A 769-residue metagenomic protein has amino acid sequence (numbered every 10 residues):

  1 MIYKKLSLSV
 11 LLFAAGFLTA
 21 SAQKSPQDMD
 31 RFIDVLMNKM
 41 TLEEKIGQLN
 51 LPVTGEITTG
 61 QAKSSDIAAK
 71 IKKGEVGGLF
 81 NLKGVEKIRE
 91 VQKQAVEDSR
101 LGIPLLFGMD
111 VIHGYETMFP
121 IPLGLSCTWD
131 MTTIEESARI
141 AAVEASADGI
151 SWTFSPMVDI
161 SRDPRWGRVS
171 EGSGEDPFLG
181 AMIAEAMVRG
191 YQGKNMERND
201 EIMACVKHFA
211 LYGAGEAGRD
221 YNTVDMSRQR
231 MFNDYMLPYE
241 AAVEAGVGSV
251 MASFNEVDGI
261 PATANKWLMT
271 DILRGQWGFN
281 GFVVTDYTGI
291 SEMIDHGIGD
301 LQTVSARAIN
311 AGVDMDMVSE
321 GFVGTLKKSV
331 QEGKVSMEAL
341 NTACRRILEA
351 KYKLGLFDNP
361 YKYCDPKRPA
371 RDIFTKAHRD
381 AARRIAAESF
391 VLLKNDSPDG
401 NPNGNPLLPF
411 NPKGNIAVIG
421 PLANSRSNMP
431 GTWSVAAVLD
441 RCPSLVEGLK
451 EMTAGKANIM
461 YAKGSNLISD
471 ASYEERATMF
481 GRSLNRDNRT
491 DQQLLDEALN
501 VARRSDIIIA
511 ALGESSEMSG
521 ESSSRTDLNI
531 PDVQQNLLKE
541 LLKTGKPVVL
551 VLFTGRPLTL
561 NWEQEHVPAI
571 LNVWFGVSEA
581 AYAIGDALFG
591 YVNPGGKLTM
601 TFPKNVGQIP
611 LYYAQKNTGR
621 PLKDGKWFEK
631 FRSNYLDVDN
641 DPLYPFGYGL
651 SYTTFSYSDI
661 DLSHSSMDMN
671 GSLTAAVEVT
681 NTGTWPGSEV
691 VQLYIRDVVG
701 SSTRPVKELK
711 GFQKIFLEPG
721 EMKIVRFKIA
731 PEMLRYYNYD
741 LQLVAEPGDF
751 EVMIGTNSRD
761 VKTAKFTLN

Functional and structural regions predicted by a protein language model:
M1-S25: Bacterial Sec-dependent N-terminal signal peptides
T19-R735, P747-S758, T767-N769: Glycoside hydrolase catalytic-domain context in secreted enzymes
Y739-D740: Flexible, membrane-facing loop/turn or short amphipathic-helix motifs that contact lipid bilayers or gate lipid-binding
L743-A745: Surface-exposed, short loops/turns at beta-strand junctions within beta-sandwich domains
T763-A764: C-terminal effector modules
